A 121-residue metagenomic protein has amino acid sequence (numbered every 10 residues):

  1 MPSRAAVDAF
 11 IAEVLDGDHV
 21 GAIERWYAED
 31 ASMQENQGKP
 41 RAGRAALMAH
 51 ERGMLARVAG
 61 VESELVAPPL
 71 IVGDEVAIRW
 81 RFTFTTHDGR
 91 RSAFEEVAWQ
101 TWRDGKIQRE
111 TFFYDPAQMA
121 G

Functional and structural regions predicted by a protein language model:
R4-A5, V20-D74: A solvent-exposed, acidic/Ser-Thr-rich amphipathic alpha-helical stretch
D8-A12: Amphipathic alpha-helical repeat scaffolds
R57-G60, F84-A93: Short, cysteine-centered beta-strand-loop-beta hairpins and adjacent loop/turn segments enriched in charged/polar
E62-L65, R79, S92-A98: Short, surface-exposed coil-to-beta transition loops
V72-F82: A short hydrophobic beta-strand element
F82-F84, W102: Hydrophobic beta-strand positions in extracellular immunoglobulin-like domains
E95-G121: Short beta-strand edge/turn micro-motifs at domain boundaries
